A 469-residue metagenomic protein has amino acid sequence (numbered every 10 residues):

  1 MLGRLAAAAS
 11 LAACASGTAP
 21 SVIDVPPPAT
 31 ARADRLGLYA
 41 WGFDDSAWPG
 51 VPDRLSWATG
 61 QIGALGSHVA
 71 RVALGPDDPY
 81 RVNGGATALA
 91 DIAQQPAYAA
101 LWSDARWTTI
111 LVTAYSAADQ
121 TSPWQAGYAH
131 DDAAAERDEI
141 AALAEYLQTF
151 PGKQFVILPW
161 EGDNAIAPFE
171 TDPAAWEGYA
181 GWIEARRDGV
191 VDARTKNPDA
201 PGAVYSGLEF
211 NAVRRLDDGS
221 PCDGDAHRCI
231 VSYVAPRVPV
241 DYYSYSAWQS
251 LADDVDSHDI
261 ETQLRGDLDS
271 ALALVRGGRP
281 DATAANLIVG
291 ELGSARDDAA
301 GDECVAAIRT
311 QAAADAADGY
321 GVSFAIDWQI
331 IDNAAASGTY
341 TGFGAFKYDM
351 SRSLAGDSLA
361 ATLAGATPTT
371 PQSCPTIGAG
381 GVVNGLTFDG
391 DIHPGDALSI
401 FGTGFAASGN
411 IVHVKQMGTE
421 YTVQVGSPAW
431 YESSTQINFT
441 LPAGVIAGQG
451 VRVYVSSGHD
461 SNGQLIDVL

Functional and structural regions predicted by a protein language model:
P49-Y80, A105, T109, A325: Catalytic domains of carbohydrate-active enzymes, especially glycoside hydrolases
A70-V72, W107-Q120, L208-A212, G219-R265: Aromatic- and acid-rich polysaccharide-binding/catalytic face of secreted or lumenal carbohydrate-active enzymes
V82-A90, L101, T109, A299-I308 (+1 more regions): Aromatic-rich peripheral "rim/lid" segments of glycoside hydrolase catalytic domains that contact and position glycan
A118, I166-P168, G278-T310, Q329-G344: Active-site clefts of carbohydrate-active enzymes
A144-P173, A203-F210: Active-site groove signature of glycoside hydrolases
L158, G181-D223, A282-E291, A325-I330: Aromatic-lined carbohydrate-recognition surfaces of secreted/lumenal glycan-active proteins
P239-A299: Glycoside hydrolase catalytic-domain groove-lining segments
P371-I411, T419-Y421, H459-L469: Beta-strand/beta-sandwich contexts
